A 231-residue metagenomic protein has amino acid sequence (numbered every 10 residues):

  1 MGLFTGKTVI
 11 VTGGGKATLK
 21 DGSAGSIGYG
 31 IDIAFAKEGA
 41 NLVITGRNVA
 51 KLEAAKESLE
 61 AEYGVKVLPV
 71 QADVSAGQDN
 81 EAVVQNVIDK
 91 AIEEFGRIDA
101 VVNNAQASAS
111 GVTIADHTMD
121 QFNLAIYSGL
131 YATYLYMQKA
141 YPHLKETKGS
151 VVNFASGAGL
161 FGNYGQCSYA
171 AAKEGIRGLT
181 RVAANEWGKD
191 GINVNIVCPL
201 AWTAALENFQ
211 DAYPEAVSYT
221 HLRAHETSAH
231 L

Functional and structural regions predicted by a protein language model:
G2-N41: Canonical Rossmann dinucleotide-binding motif of NAD(H)/NADP(H)-dependent dehydrogenases/reductases, specifically
Y63-Q78: Rossmann-fold cofactor-recognition segment
V112-I114, T118-N123, A216-V217: Substrate-binding pocket helix/loop in short-chain dehydrogenase/reductase
M137, A172, T180: Active-site helix of classical SDR
P142, N185-K189: Alpha-helical segment proximal to the catalytic Tyr-Lys
S156: Residue(s) in the substrate-gating loop at a strand-loop-helix junction that position the organic substrate next
T220-T227: Conserved small/polar residues in nucleotide/adenosyl-binding loops
